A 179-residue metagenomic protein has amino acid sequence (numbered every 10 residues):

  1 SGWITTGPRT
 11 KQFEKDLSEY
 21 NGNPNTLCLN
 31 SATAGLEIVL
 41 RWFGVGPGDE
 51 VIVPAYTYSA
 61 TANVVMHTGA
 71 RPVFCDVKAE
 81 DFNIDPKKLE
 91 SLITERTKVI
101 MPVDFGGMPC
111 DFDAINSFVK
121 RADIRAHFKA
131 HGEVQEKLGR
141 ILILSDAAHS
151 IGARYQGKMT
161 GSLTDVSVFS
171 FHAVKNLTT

Functional and structural regions predicted by a protein language model:
W3-E50, T61-T68, F74-C75, D123-I124: Phosphate-binding glycine-rich loop
G22, I52, V73, M101 (+1 more regions): Conserved Rossmann-like nucleotide-binding pocket used by diverse enzymes that bind dinucleotide cofactors
S31, P54, V103: Replace "coordinates the UDP/GDP/TDP-sugar" with "coordinates nucleotide-activated sugar donors
A55, F74-K78: Short beta->alpha connector loops at strand-helix junctions that form conserved, small/polar/Pro-enriched
E80-T179: Active-site phosphate-binding strand-loop segment of PLP-dependent enzymes
